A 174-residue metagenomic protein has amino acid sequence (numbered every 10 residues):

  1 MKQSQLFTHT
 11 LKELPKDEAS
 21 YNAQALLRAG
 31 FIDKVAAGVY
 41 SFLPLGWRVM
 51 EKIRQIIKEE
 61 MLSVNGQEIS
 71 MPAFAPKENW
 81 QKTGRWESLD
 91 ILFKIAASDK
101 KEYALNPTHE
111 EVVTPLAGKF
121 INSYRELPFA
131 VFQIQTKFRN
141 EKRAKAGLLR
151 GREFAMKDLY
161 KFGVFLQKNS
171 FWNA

Functional and structural regions predicted by a protein language model:
M1-A174: TRNA-recognition modules of translation machinery and tRNA-sensing kinases, especially anticodon-binding
